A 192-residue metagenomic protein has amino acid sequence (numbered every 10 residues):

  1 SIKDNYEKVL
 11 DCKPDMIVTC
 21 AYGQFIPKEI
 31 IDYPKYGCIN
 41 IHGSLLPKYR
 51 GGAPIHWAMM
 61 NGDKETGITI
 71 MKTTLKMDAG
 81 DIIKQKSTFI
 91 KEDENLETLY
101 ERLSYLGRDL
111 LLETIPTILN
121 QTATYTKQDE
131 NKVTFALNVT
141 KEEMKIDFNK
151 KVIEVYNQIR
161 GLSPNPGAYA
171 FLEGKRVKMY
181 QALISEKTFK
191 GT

Functional and structural regions predicted by a protein language model:
S1-P166, K175: One-carbon transfer enzymes
N157-T192: C-terminal accessory region of SF2 helicases/translocases
